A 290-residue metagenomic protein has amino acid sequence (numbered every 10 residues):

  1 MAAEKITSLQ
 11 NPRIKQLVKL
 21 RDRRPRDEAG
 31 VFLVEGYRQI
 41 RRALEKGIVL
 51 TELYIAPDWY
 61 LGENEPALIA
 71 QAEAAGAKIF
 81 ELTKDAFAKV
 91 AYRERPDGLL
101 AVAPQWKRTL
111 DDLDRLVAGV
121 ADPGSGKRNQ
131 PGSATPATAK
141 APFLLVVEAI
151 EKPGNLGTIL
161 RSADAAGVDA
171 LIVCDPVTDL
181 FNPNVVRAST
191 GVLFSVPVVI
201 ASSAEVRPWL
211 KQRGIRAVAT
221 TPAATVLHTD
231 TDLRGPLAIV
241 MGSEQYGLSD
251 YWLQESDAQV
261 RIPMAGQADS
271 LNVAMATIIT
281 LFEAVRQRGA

Functional and structural regions predicted by a protein language model:
M1-A2, D112-K140: Intrinsic disorder/low-complexity segments
M1-E94, K127-P131: N-terminal positively charged helical leader segments and presequences
E4, E45, Q71-A74, F80-D85 (+2 more regions): RNA substrate-binding interface of SAM-dependent RNA methyltransferases
I6, F32, E148-A149, C174-D175 (+5 more regions): Glycine- and other small-residue-rich loops at beta-strand/loop junctions that grip anionic moieties
G36, E151-T158, L271-A276: Amphipathic alpha-helical repeat scaffolds
E94-R95, L99, A103-L116, V177: Acidic/glycine-rich phosphate/pyrophosphate-binding loops and surrounding catalytic core that coordinate Mg2+
A101, S162-A166, V177-L193, D250-A290: Structured adenosyl-cofactor binding patch, chiefly the S-adenosyl-L-methionine
V218-A268, N272: Active-site/ligand-binding-proximal alpha/beta "capping" segment
